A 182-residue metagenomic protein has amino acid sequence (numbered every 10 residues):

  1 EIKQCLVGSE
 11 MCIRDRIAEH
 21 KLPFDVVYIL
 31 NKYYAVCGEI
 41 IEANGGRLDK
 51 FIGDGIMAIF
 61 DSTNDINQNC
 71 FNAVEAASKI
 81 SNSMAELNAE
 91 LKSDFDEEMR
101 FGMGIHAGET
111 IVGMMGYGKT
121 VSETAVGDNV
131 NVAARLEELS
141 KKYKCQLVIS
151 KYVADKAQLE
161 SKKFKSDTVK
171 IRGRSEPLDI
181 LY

Functional and structural regions predicted by a protein language model:
E1-G8, I13: Single conserved hydrophobic/aromatic residue that forms the stacking wall/gate of nucleotide- or nucleobase-binding
Q4, D49-K50, M103, Q146-L147 (+1 more regions): Residues that recognize and position ribonucleotide moieties
E10-P23, I41, F60-N64, E109-Y117: Active-site loop/short helix in cyclic nucleotide turnover domains
D15-G38, E42, D49-K50, A58: Conserved long alpha-helical elements within nucleotide-processing catalytic cores of c-di-GMP signaling and class III
L30-G46, S62-M103, A107, D128-K141 (+1 more regions): Alpha-helical scaffold within the catalytic cores of cyclic-nucleotide enzymes
T110, A133, S140-Y182: Cytosolic regulatory/linker segments at or just downstream of nucleotide-handling modules in signal-transduction
